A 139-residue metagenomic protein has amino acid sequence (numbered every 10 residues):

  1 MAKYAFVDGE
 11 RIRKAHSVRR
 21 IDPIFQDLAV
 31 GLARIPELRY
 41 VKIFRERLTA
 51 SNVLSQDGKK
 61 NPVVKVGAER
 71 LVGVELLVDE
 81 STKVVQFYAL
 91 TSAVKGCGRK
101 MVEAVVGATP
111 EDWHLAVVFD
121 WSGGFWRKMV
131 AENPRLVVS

Functional and structural regions predicted by a protein language model:
M1-K95, K100-S139: Non-catalytic substrate-recognition and accessory regions of acyl/acetyltransferase enzymes
